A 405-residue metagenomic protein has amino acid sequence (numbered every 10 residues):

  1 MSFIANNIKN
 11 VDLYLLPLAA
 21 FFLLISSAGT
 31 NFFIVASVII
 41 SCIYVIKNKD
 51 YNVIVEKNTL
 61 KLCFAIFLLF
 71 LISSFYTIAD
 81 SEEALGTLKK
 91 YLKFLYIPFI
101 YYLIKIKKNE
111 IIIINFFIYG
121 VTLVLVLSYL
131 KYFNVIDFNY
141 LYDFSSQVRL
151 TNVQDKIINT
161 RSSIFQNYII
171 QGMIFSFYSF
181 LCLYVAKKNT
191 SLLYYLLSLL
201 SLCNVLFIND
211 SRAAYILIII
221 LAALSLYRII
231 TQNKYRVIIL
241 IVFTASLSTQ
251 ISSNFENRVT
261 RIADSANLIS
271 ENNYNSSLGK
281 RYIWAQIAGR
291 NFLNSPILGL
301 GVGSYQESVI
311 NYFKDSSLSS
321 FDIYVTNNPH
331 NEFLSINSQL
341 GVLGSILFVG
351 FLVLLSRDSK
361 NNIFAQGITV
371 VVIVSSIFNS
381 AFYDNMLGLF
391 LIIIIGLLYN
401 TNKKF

Functional and structural regions predicted by a protein language model:
M1-E82, Y102-I111, N115-I118, K188-L193 (+3 more regions): Transmembrane signal-anchor hairpin modules in multi-pass inner-membrane enzymes, especially those that act on
V11-A19, T59-L62, I66, N327 (+3 more regions): Loop-to-helix entry and N-terminal half of a specific, functionally important transmembrane alpha helix in multi-pass
L16-P17, I34-Y51, F175-K188, A222 (+2 more regions): Hydrophobic, aromatic-rich transmembrane alpha-helices and their immediate juxtamembrane boundary segments
A19-A20, I111-S146, N152-I157, S163-T231 (+5 more regions): Alpha-helical transmembrane segments of multi-pass inner-membrane proteins
A20-S37, V53-E56, L69-K93, I104-I112 (+5 more regions): Interfacial transmembrane-helix termini
A36-C42, F180, F351, A365-I377 (+1 more regions): Transmembrane alpha-helices of multi-pass inner-membrane enzymes
I229-E271, Q286-N294, V302, E307: A membrane-periplasm/extracellular boundary helix in multi-pass inner-membrane enzymes that assemble envelope glycans
E271-Q286, R290-N294, L298-L340: Long extracytoplasmic/lumenal interhelical loops at the membrane interface of multi-pass membrane proteins
